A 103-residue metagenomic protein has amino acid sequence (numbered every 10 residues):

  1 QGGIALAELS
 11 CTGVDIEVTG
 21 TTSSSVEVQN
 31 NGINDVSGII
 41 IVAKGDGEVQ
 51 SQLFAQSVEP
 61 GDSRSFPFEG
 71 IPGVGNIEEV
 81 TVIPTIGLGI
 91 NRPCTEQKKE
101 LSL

Functional and structural regions predicted by a protein language model:
G2-L103: N-terminal export/assembly leader peptides and their processing motifs that target proteins to secretory
